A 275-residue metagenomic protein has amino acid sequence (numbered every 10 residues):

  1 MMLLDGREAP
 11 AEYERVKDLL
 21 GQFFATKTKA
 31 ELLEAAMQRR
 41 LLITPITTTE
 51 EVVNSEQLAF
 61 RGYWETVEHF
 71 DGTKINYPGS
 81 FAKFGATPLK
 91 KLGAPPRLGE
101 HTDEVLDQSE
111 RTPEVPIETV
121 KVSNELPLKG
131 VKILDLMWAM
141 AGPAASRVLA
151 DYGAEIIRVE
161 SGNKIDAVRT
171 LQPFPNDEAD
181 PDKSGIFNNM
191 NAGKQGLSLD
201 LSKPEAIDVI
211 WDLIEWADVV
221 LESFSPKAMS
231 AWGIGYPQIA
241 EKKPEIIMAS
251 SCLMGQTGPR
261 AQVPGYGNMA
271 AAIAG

Functional and structural regions predicted by a protein language model:
M1-E8, D71-T73, P116-E118: Short, composition-biased local secondary-structure segments
M1-R39, I43: Aromatic-enriched alpha-helical interface/lid elements that frame and gate functional surfaces
R7-A11, P78, A94-R97: Active-site loop of classical SDR/Rossmann-like NAD(P)-dependent oxidoreductases, centered on the catalytic Tyr-X3-Lys
P10-Y13, F81-G85, S123-L126, N188-M190: A short alpha-helix capping/helix-coil boundary motif
R15, G85-P88, W216-E222: Short, surface-exposed connector motifs at secondary-structure boundaries
K17-K27, I43-T44, K91, L134-M137 (+1 more regions): Short, well-ordered beta-strand elements within core beta-sheets of diverse protein domains
A30, E68, G93, R97 (+1 more regions): N-terminal helix-loop segment corresponding to the beta1-alpha1 unit of nucleotide/adenylate-binding folds
Q38-L92: A glycine-rich dinucleotide-binding beta-alpha-beta segment and adjacent secondary-structure elements that constitute
